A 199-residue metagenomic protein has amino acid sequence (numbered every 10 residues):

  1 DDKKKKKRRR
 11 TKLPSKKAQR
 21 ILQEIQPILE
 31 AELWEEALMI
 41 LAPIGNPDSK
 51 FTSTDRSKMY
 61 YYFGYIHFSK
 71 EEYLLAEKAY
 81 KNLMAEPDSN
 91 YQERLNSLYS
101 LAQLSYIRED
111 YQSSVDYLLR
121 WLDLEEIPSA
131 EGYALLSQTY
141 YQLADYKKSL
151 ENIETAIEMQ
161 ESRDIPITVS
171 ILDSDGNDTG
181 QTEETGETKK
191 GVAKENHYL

Functional and structural regions predicted by a protein language model:
D1-Y65, S69-K78, N90-N96: N-terminal leader/linker segments that initiate helical-solenoid repeat arrays
K17, R56, R94, S129 (+2 more regions): Residues that mark the junctions of alpha-helical repeat units in TPR/alpha-solenoid scaffolds
L74-K78, D110-D116, D145-E151: Structural signature of tandem alpha-helical TPR/SEL1-like repeats, specifically the intra-repeat loop/turn
